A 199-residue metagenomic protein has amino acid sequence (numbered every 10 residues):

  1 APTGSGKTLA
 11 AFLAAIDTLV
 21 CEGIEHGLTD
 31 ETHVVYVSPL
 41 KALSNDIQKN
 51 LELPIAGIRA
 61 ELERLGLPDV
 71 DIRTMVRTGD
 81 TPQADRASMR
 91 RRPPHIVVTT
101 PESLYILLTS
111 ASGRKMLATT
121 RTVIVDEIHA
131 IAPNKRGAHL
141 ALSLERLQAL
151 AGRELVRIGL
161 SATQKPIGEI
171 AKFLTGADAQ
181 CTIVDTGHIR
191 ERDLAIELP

Functional and structural regions predicted by a protein language model:
A1-P199: Conserved P-loop/Walker A NTP-binding site and adjacent catalytic elements of P-loop NTPases
